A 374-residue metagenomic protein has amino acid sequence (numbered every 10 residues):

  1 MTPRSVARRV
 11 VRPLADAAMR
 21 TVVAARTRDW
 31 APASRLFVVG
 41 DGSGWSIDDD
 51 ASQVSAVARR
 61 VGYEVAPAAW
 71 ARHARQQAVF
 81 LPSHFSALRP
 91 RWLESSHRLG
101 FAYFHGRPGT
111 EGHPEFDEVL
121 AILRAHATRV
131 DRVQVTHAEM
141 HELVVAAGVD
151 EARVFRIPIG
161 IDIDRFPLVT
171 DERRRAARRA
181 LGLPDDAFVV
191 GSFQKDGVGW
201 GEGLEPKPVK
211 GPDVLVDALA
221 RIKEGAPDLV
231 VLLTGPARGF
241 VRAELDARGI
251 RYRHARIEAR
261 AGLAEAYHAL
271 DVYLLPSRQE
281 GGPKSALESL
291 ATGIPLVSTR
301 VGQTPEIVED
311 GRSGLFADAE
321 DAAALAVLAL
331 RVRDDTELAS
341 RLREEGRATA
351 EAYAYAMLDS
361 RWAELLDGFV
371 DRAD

Functional and structural regions predicted by a protein language model:
E139, G160: Carbohydrate-associated surface elements
R179-A180, D185-G239: Conserved catalytic-core segment of nucleotide-activated headgroup transferases in glycan assembly
D228, G235, G239-A264: Nucleotide-activated donor-binding/catalytic signature segment of Leloir-type glycosyltransferases, i.e., the conserved
E265-L270: Short alpha-helical donor nucleotide-sugar binding micro-motif in glycosyltransferases
R278: Aromatic "clamp/platform" in nucleotide-sugar-dependent glycosyltransferases that forms part of the donor/acceptor
P295-S298, V308: Short hydrophobic beta-strand element within catalytic cores of glycosyltransferases and related nucleotide-activated
D310-G311, L315-A322, R331-T336: Conserved acidic donor-binding segment of nucleotide-sugar-dependent glycosyltransferases
R331, L338-A352, E364: A short, well-ordered alpha-helix in the C-terminal region of glycosyltransferases
